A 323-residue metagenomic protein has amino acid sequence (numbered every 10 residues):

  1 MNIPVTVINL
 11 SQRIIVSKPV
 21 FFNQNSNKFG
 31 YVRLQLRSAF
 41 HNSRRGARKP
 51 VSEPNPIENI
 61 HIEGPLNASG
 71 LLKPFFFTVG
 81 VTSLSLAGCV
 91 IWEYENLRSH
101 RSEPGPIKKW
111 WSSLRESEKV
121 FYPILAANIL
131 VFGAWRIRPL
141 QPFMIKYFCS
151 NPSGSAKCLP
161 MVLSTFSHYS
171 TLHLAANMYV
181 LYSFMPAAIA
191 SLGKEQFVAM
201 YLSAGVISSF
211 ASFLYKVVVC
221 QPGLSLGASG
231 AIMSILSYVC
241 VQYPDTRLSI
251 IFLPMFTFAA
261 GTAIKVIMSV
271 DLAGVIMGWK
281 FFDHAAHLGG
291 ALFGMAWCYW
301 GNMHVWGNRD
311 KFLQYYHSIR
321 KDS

Functional and structural regions predicted by a protein language model:
M1-A47: N-terminal chloroplast transit peptides
S43-S323: A detector for small-residue-rich transmembrane helices and their helix-helix packing motifs
